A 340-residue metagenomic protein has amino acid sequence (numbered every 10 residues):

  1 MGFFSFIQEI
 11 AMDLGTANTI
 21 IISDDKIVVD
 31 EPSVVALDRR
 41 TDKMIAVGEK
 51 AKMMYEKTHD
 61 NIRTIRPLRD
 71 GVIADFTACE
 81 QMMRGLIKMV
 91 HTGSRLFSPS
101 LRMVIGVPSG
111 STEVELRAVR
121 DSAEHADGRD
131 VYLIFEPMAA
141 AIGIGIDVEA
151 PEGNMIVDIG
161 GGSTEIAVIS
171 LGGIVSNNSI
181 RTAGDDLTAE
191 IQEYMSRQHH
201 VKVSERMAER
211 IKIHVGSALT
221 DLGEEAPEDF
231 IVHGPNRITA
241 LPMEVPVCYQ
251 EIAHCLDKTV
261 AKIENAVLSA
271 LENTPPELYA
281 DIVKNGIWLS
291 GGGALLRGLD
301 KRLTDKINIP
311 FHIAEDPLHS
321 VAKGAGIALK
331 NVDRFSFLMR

Functional and structural regions predicted by a protein language model:
M1-I159, A167-I287, A294-R340: Nucleotide/phosphate-binding catalytic cleft detector across ATP-hydrolyzing and phosphate-transferring enzymes
